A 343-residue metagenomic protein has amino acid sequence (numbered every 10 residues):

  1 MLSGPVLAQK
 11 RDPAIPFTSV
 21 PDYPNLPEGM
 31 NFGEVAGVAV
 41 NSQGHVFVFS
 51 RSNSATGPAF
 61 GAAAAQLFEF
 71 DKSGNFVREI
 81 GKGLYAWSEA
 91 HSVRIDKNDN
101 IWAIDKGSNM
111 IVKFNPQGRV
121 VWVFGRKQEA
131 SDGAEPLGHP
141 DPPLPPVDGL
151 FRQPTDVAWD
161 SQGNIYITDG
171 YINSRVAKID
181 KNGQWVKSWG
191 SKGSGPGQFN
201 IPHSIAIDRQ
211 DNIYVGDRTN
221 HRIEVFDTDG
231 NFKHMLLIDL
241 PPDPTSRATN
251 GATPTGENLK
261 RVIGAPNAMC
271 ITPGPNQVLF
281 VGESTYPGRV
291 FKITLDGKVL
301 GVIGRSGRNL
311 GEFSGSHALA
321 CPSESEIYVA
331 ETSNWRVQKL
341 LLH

Functional and structural regions predicted by a protein language model:
L7-H343: Eukaryotic scaffold repeat domains enriched in small/polar residues
